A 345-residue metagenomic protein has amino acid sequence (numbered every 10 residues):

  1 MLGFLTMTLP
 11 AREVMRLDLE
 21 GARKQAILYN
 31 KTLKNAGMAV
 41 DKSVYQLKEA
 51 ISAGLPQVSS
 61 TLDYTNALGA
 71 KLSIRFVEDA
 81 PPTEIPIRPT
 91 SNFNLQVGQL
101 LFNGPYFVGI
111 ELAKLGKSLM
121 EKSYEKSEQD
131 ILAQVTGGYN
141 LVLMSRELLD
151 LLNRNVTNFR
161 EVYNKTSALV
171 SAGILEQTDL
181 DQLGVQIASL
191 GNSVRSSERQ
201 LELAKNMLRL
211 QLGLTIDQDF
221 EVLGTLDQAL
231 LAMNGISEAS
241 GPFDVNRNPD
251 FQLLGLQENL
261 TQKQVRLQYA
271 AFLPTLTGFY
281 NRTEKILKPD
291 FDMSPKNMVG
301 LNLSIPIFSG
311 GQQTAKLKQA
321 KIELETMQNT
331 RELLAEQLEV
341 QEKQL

Functional and structural regions predicted by a protein language model:
M1-T6: Bacterial N-terminal signal peptides
L9-D63, G69, I216-Q262, P306-I307: Bacterial Sec-pathway N-terminal export signals of envelope proteins
L17, E128-V245, L345: Periplasmic alpha-helical coiled-coil/stalk elements that build and connect Gram-negative outer-membrane
A22, Y29, A36, Q99 (+18 more regions): Amphipathic alpha-helical coiled-coil segments and their boundaries
K34, Q57-F76, I87, Q99-K126 (+3 more regions): Small/polar (Gly/Ser/Thr/Ala-rich) solvent-exposed segments that form structured loops/beta-strands/short helices used
N35-A50, S127, I131-L151, A168 (+3 more regions): Amphipathic alpha-helical coiled-coil segments
D79-I85: Short, P/G- and charge-enriched loop/turn segments at secondary-structure junctions
S91-L95, N297-L303: Hydrophobic, lipid-facing positions within transmembrane beta-strands of outer-membrane proteins
